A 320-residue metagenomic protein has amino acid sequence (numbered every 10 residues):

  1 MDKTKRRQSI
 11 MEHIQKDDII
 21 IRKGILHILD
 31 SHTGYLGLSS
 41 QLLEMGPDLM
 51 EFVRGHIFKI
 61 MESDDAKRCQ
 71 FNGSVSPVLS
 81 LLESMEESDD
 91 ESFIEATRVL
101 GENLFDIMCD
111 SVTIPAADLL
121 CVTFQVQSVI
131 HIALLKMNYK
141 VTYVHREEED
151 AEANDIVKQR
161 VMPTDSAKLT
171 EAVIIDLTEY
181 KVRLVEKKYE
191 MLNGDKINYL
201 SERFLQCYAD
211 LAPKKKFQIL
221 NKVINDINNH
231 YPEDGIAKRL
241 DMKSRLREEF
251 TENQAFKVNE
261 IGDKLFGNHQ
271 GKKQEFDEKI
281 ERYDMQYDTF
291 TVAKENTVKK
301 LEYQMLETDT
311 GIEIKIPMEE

Functional and structural regions predicted by a protein language model:
K5, I14-D18, H27-T297: Long, hydrophobic alpha/beta structural blocks
R282-E319: Long, contiguous regulatory modules within eukaryotic nuclear regulatory proteins
